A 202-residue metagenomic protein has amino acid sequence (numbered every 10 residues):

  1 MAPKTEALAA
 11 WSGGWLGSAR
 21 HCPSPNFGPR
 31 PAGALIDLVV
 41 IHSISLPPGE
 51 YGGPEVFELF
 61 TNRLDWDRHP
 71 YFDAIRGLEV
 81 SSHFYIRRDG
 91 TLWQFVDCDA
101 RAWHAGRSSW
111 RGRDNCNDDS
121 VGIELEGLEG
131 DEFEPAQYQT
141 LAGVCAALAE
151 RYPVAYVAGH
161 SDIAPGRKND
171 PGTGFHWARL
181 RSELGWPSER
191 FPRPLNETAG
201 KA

Functional and structural regions predicted by a protein language model:
M1-D114: N-terminal catalytic cores of peptidoglycan-degrading enzymes
A2-G17, A32-G33, D114, D118-S120 (+1 more regions): Basic/polar, cationic surfaces and motifs that engage anionic cell-wall and phosphate/carboxylate ligands
I41, I123, L141: Conserved, mostly hydrophobic/aromatic
S43-I44, L125, S161: Residues immediately flanking
L92, S120-L125: Internal catalytic-core helix/loop-beta-alpha segment that presents or stabilizes conserved functional determinants
